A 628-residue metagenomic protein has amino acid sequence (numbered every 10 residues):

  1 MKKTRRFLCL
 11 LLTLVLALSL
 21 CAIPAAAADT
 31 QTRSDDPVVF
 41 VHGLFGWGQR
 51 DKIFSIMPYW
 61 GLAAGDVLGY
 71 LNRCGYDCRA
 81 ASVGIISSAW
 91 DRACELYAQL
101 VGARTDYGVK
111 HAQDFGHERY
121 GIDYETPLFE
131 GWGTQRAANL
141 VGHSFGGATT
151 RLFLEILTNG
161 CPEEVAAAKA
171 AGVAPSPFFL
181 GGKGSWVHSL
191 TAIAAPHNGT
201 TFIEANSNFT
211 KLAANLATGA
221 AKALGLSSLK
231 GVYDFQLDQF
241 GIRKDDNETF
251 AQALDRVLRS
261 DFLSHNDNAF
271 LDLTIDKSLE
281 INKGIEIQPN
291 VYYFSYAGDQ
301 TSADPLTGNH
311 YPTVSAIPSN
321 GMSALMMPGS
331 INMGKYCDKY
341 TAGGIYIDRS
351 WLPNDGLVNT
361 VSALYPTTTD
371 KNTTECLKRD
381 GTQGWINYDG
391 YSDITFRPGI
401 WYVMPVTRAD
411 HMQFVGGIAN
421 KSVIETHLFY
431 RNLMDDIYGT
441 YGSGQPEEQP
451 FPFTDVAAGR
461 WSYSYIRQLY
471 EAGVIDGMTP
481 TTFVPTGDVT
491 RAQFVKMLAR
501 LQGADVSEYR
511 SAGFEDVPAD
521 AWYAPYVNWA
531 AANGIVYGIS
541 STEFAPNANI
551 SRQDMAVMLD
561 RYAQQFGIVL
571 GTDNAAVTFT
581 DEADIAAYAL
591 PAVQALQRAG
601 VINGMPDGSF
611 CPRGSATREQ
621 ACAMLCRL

Functional and structural regions predicted by a protein language model:
M1-L11: Bacterial N-terminal signal peptides that target proteins for export
L11-S19: Bacterial N-terminal signal peptides
L18-T30: Sec-dependent signal peptide cleavage junction
A25, Q445-Y463, E471, D476-Y526 (+4 more regions): Feature responds to low-complexity, polar/acidic, surface-exposed segments characteristic of secreted/exported proteins
A28-A214, D389-Q445: N-terminal non-catalytic accessory region
T30-S34, N72, G131-T134, V141-G142 (+9 more regions): Extracellular/periplasmic catalytic domains that process cell-envelope and extracellular macromolecules
Y97, R151-E155, V495-K496, A556-V557 (+1 more regions): Short, hydrophobic alpha-helix immediately C-terminal to the catalytic nucleophile
E155, C161-Q445: Helical cap/lid subdomain of alpha/beta-hydrolase-fold lipid enzymes that gates access to the catalytic pocket
